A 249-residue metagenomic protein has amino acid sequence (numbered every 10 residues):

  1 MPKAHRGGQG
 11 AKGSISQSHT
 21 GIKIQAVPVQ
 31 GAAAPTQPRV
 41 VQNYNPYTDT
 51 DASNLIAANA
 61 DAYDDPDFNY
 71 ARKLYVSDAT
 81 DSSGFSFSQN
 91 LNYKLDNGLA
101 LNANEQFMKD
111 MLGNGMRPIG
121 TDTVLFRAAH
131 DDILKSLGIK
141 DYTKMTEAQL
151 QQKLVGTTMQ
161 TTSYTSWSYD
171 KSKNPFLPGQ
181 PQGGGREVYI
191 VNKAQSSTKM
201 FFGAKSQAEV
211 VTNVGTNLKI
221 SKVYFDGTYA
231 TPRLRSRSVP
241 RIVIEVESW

Functional and structural regions predicted by a protein language model:
M1-N43: Juxtamembrane/interface and other helix-to-disorder boundary residues and their adjoining low-complexity tails
R39-W249: Mono-ADP-ribosyltransferase
